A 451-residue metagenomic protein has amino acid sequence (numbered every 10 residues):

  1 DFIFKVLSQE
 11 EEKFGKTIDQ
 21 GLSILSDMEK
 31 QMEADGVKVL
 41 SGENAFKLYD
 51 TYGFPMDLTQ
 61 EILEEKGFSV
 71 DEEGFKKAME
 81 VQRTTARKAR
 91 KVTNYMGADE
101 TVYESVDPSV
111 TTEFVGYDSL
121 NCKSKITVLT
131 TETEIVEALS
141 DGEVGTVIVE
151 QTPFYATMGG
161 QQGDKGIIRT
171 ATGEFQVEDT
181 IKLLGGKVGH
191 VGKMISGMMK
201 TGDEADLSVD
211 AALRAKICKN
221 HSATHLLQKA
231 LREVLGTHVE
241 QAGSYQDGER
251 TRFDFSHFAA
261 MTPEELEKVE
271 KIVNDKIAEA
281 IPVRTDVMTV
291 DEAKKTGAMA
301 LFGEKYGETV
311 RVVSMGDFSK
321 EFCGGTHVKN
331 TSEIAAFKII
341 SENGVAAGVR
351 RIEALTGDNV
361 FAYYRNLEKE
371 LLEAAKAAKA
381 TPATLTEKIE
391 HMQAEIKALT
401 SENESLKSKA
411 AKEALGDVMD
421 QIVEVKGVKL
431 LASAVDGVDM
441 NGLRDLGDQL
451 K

Functional and structural regions predicted by a protein language model:
D1-K451: A glycine- and charged-residue-rich anion-binding loop/surface
